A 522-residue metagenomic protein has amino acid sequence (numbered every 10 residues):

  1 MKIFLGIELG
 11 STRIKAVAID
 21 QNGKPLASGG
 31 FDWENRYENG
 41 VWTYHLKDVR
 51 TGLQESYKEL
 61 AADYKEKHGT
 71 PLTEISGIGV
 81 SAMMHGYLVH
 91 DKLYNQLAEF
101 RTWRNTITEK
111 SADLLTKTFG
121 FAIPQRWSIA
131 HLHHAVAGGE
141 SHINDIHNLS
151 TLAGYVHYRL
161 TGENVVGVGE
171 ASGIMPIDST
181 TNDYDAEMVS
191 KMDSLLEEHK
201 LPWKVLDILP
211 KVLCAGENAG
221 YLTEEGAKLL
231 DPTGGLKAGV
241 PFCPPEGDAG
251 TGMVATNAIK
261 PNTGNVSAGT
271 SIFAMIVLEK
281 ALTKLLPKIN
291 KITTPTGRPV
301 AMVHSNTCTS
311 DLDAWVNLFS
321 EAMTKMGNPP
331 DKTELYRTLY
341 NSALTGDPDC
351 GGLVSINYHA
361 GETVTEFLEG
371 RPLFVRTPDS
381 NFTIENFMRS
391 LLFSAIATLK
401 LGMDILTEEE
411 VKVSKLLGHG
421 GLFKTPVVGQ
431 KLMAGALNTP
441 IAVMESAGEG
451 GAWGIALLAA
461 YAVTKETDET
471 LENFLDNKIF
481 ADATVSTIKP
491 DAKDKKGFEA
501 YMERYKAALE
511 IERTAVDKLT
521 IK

Functional and structural regions predicted by a protein language model:
M1-E99, D113, D145, K228 (+4 more regions): N-terminal glycine/serine-rich phosphate-binding loop of ATP-dependent small-molecule kinases, especially carbohydrate
L5-G6, L72, K110-R126, A130-V166 (+4 more regions): Active-site core segments that coordinate phosphate-bearing ligands/cofactors across diverse enzyme families
G10, L93, V212, S271 (+1 more regions): Anionic group-transfer/hydrolysis microenvironments
S81, V89, P176, L209 (+1 more regions): Active-site beta-strand/loop segments that form the cofactor-binding cradle of oxidoreductase flavoproteins
T102: Conserved phosphate-binding/catalytic loop of the ribokinase/pfkB sugar-kinase fold
N105: Carbohydrate-associated surface elements
